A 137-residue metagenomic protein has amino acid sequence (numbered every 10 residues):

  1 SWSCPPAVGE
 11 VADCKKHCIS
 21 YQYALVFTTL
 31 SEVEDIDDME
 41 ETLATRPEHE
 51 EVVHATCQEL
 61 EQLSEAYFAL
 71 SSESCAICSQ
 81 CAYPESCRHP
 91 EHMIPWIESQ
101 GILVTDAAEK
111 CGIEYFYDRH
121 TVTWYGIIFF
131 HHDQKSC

Functional and structural regions predicted by a protein language model:
S1-C137: Catalytic cores of enzyme domains
